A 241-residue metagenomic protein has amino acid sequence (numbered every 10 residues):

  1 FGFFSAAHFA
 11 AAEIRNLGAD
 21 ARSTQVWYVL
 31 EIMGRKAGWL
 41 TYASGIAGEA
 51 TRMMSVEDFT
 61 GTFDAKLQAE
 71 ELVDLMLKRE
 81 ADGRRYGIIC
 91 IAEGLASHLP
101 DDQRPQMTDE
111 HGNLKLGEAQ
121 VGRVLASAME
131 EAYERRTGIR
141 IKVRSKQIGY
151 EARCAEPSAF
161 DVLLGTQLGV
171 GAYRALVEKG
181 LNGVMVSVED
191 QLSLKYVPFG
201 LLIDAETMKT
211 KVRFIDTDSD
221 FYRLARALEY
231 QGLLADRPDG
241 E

Functional and structural regions predicted by a protein language model:
G2-I141: Accessory alpha-helical/coil subdomains and C-terminal extensions that flank or cap enzyme catalytic cores
R104-E241: C-terminal non-catalytic interaction/assembly regions of soluble proteins
